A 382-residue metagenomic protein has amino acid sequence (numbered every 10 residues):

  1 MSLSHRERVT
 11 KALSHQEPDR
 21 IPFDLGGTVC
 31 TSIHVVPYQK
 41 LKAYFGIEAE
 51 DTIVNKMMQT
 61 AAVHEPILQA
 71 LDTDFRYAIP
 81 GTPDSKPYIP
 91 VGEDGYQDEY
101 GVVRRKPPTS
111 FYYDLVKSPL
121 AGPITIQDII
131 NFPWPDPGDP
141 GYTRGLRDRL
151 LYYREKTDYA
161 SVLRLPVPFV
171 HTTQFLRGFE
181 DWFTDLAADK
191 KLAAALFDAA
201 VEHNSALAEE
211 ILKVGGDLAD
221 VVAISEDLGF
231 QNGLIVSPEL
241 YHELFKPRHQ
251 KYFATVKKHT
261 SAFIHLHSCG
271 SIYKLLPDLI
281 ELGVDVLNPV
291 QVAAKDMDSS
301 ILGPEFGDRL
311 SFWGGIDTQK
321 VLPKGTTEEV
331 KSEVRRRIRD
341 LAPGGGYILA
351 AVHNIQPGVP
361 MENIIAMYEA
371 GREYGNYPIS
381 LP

Functional and structural regions predicted by a protein language model:
M1-K42, E50-D51, Q97, K106-P382: Active-site loop segments of alpha/beta catalytic cores
H34-I79: Segments that shape or occlude catalytic/ligand-binding pockets
Q69-L71, G95, F111: Exposed, low-complexity/repetitive linear segments and helix-based recognition motifs, biased toward charged/polar
F75, P83-S85, A294, I355: Glycine-rich nucleotide phosphate-binding loop and flanking beta-alpha elements of Rossmann-like dinucleotide-binding
A78-G95: Short acidic, Pro/Gly- and aromatic-enriched capping/linker segments at domain boundaries
